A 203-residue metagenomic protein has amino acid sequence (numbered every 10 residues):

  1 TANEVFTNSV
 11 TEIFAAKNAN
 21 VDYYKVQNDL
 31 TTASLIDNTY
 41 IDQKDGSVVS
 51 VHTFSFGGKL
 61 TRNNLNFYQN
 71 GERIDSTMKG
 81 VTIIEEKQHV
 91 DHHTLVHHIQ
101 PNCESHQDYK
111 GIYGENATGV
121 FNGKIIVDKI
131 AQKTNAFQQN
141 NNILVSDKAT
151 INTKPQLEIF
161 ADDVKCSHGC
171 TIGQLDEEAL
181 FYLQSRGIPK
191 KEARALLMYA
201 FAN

Functional and structural regions predicted by a protein language model:
T1-F181, S185-I188, A202: Conserved beta-strand/loop scaffold segments within soluble protein domains that form the structured core and edges
L197-N203: Short, surface-exposed loop/turn segments at secondary-structure boundaries that line and modulate
